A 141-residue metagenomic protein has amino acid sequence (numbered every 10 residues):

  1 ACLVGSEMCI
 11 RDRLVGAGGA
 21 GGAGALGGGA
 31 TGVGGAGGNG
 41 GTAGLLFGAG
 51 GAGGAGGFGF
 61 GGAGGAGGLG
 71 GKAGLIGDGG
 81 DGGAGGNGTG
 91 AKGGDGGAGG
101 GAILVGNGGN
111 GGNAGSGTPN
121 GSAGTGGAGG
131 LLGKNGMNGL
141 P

Functional and structural regions predicted by a protein language model:
A1-G5, I10: Single conserved hydrophobic/aromatic residue that forms the stacking wall/gate of nucleotide- or nucleobase-binding
S6-E7, G16-A20, T31-G38, G48-A52 (+5 more regions): Tandem-repeat/low-complexity and Cys-motif detector
L14-G16, G27-A30, L45-F47, G59 (+4 more regions): Glycine-/alanine-rich, low-charge beta-solenoid repeats
A25-L26, G57-F58, G85-N87, A114-S116: Short glycine/acidic-rich loop motifs that flank beta-strands on beta-rich extracellular proteins
G77-G80, G86, G109: Hydrophobic alpha-helix feature that most strongly marks membrane-spanning transmembrane helices and their immediate
G100-P141: Leucine-rich solenoid repeat scaffolds
